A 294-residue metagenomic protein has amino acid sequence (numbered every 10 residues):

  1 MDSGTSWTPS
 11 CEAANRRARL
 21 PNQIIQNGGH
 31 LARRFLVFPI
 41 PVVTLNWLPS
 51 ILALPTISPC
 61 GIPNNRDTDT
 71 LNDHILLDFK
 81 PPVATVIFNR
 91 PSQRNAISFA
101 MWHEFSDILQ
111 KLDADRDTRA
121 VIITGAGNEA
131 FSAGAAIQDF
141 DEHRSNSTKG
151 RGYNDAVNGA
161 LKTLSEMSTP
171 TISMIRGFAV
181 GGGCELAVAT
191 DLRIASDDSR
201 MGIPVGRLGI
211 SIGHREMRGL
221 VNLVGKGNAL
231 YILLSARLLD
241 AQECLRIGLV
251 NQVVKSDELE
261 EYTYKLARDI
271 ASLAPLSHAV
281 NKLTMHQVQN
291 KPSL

Functional and structural regions predicted by a protein language model:
S3-C11, R16-R19, G28-R33: Intrinsic, low-complexity polybasic segments
N15-R17, H30-F35, P39-T124, K162: Conserved CoA-thioester-binding segment of acyl-CoA-metabolizing enzymes
P41, L45-T85, N89, R237-A271 (+1 more regions): Amphipathic alpha-helical segments at domain termini/boundaries
P81-N89, A100-S145, T163-M174, L192 (+2 more regions): A structural preference for short, pocket-lining loop segments at secondary-structure junctions
M101-E104, Y153-A156, L186, L259: Hydrophobic alpha-helical membrane-association signature
N128-S132, V180-G181, G202, M285: Short, active-site-adjacent cap segments at secondary-structure transitions
E142-D155: A short acidic, glycine-rich active-site loop that binds or catalyzes chemistry on phosphate/adenosine moieties
K162-H278: Crotonase-fold acyl-CoA enzyme core
